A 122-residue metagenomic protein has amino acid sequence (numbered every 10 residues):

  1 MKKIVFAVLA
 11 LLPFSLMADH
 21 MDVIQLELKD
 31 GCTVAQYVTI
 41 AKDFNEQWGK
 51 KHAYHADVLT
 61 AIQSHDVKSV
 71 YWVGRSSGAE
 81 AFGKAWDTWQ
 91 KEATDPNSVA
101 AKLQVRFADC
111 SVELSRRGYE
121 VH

Functional and structural regions predicted by a protein language model:
M1-I4: Positively charged n-region of N-terminal signal peptides that target proteins for export
V8-T94, V105-H122: Short S/T/G/P-rich N-terminal loop/turn motif that feeds into the first structured element of a domain
S98-A100: Non-heme di-metal
